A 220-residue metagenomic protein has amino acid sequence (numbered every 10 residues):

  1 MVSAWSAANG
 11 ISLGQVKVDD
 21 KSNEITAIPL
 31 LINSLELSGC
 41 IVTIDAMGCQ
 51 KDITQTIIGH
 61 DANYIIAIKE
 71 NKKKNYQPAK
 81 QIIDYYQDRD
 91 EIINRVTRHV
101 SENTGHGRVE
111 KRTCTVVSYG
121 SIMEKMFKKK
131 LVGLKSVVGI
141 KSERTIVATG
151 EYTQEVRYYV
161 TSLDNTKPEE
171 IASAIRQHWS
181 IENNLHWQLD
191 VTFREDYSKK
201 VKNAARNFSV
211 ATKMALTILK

Functional and structural regions predicted by a protein language model:
M1-I44, C49-D52, H60: Conserved, well-structured functional cores that handle cations and Mg-NTP chemistry
I11-Q15, P168-E170, Y197: Short small-residue beta-strand/loop micro-motif enriched in glycine and branched aliphatics
I44-Q50, I57, K200, A215 (+1 more regions): Short, positively charged, Gly/Tyr-enriched micro-motifs that form contact patches at catalytic or ligand/partner
D52-I53, K74: Phosphate- and divalent-cation-binding pockets in alpha/beta enzyme and binding domains that engage nucleotide-derived
T54-N63, D84: Short, surface-exposed basic-aromatic patches at helix termini and helix-loop junctions that form
K69-E70, K74-I171, R176: An anionic, glycine-rich sequence signature occurring as long contiguous blocks
H178-K220: Basic, amphipathic alpha-helical segments enriched in Lys/Arg and hydrophobic/aromatic residues
